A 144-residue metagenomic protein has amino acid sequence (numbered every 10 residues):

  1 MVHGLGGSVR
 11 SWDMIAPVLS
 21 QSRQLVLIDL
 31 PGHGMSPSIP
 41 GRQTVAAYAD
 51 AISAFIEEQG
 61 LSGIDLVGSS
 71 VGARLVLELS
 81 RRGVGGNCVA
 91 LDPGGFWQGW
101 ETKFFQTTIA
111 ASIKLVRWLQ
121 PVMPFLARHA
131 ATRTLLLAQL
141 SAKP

Functional and structural regions predicted by a protein language model:
M1-P37: Conserved HGGG/HGGXW glycine-rich cap/lid loop of the alpha/beta-hydrolase fold
Q21-S22, G60-G63, G85: Active-site acidic short loop of glycosyltransferases
D29, D65, N87-V89: Residue in the alpha/beta-hydrolase core beta-strand immediately N-terminal to the catalytic nucleophile
A46-I64: Conserved acidic catalytic loop of the alpha/beta-hydrolase fold
Y48, L66-G68, L91: Short beta-strand immediately N-terminal to the catalytic nucleophile in serine-hydrolase-like folds
G68, G72-V76: Gly/Ala-rich beta-loop-alpha elbow adjacent to hydrolase catalytic centers
R81, G85-Q120: Flexible "cap/lid" loop of the alpha/beta hydrolase fold
M123-P144: Conserved alpha/beta-hydrolase catalytic His-Asp/Glu region
